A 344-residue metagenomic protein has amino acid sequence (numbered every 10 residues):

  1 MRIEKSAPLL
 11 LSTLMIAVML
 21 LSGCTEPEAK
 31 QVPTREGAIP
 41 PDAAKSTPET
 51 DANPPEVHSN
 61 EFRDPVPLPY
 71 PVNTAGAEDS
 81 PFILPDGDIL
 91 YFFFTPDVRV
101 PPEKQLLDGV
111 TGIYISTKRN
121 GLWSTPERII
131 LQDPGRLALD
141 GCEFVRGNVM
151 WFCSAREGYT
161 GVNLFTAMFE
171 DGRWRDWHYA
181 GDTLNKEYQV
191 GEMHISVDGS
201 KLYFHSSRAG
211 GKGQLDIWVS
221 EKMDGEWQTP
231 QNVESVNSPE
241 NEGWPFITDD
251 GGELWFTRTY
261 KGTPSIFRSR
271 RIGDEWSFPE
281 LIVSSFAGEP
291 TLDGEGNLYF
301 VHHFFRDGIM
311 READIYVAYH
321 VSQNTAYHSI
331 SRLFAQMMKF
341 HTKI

Functional and structural regions predicted by a protein language model:
R2-L11: Bacterial N-terminal signal peptides that target proteins for export
L21-G23: C-terminal motif of bacterial Sec signal peptides marking the signal peptidase cleavage site
E28-I344: Short, conserved micro-motifs composed of acidic
